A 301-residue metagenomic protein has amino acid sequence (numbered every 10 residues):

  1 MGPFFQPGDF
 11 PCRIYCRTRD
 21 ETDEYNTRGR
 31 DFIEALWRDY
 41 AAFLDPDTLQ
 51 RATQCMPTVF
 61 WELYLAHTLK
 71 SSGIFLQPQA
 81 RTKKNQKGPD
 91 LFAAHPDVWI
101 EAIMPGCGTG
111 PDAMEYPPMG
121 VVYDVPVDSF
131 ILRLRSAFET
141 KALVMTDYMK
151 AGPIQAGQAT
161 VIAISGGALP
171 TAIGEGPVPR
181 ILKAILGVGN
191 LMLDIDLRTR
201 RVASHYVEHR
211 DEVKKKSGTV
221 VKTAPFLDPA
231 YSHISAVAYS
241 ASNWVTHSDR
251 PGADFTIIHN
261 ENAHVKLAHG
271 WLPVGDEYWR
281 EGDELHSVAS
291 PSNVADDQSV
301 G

Functional and structural regions predicted by a protein language model:
M1-V59, L63: Interdomain/boundary linker segments immediately adjacent to catalytic/signaling cores
T48-T53, A80, Q86-G88, T109-P117 (+1 more regions): Basic, glycine-/proline-tolerant helical and adjacent loop/strand elements that line or dock onto nucleic-acid
Q50, A66-G73: Nucleic acid-processing catalytic cores of prokaryotic defense/repair systems
L69, L91-A93, D97-G106: Conserved catalytic cores of phosphodiester-cleaving nucleases, focusing on short active-site segments
K70-A94: A short acidic/basic microdomain associated with nuclease active sites
S71, I103-V300: Metal-dependent nuclease catalytic core centered on acidic motifs
R81-K84, P96, I103-P105, G167: An acidic- and aromatic-residue-enriched active-site/binding cleft used to recognize and process polar
